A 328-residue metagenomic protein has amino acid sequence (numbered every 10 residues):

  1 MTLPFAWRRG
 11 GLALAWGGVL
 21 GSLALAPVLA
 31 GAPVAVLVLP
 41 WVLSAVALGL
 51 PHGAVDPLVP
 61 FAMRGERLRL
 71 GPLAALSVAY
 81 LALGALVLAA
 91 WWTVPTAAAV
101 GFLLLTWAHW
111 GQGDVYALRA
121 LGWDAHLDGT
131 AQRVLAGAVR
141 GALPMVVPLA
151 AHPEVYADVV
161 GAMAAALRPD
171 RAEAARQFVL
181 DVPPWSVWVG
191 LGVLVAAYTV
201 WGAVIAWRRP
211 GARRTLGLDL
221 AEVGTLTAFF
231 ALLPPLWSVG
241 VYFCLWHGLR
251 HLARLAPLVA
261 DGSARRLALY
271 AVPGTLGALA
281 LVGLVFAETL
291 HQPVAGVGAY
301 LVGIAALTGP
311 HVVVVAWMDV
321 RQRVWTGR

Functional and structural regions predicted by a protein language model:
M1-P51, L301-L307, V312, A316-R321 (+1 more regions): N-terminal signal-anchor module of multipass membrane proteins
A32-P95: Membrane helical hairpin/interfacial module
V38-G49, T96-A108, S238-R250, Y300-I304: Hydrophobic core segments of alpha-helical transmembrane domains in multi-pass membrane proteins
L58-E66, Y116-R133, P257-A268, A316-W325: A cytosolic-side transmembrane-helix exit/cap motif
G65, R69-G71, A85-A157, G161: Membrane-interface helix-loop-helix junctions at boundaries between adjacent transmembrane segments
G113-R119, Y242-V259: Predominantly late transmembrane helices and immediately cytosolic-facing juxtamembrane segments
A157-V182: Membrane-interfacial helical/loop segments at transmembrane boundaries in membrane proteins
A175-A197: Hydrophobic alpha-helical transmembrane segments
